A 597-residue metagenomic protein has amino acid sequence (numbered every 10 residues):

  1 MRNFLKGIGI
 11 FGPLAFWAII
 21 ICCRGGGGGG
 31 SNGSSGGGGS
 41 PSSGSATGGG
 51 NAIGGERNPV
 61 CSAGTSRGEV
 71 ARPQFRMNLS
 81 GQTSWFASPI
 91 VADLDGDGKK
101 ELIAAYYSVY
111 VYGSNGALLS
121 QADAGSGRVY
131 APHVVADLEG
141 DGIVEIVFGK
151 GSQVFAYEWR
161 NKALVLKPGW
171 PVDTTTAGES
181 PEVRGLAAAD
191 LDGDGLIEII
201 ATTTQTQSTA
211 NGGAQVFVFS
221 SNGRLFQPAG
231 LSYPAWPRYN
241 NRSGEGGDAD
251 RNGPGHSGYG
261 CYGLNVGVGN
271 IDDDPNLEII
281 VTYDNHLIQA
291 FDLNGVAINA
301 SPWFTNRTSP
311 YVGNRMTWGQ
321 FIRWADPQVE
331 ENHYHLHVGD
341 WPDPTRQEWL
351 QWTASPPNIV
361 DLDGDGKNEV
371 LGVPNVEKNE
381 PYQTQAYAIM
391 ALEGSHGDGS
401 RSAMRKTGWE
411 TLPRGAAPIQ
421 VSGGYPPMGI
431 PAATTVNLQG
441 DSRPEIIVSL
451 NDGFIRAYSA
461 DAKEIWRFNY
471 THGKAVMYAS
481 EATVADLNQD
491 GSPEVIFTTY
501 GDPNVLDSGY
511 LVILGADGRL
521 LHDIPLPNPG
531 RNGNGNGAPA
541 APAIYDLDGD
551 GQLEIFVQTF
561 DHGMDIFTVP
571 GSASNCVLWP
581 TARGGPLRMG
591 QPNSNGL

Functional and structural regions predicted by a protein language model:
M1-G12: Bacterial N-terminal signal peptides that target proteins for export
I19-C22: C-terminal motif of bacterial Sec signal peptides marking the signal peptidase cleavage site
G25: Short, conserved catalytic or interaction motifs in soluble domains
G28-A52: Ser/Thr-rich, Pro/Gly/Ala-heavy low-complexity intrinsically disordered linkers and tails of secreted extracellular
G48-L597: Extracytoplasmic/lumenal domain signature
